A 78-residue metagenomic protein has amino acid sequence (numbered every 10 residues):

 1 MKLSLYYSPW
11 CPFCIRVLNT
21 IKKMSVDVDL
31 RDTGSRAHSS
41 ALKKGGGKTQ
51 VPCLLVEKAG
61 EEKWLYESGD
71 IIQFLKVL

Functional and structural regions predicted by a protein language model:
M1-P9, I15-L78: GST-like domain detector, emphasizing the conserved glutathione-binding G-site in the N-terminal thioredoxin-like
